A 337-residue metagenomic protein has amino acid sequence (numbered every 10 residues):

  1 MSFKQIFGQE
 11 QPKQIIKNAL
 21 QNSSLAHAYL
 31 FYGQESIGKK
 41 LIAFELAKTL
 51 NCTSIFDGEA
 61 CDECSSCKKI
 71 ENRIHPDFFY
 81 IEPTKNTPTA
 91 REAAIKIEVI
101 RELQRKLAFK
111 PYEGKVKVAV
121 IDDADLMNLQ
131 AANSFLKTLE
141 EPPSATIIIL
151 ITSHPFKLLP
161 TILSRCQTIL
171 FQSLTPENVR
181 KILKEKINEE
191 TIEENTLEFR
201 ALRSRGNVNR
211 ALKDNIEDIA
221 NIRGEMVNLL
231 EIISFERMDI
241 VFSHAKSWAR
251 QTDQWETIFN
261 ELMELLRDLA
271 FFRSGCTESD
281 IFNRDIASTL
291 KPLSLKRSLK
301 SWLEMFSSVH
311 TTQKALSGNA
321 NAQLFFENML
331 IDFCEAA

Functional and structural regions predicted by a protein language model:
M1-T49, D57, K69, S144-T146 (+3 more regions): Charged, glycine-rich active-site and insertion segments that engage polyanionic ligands
S2-Q130: Clamp-loader machinery-focused feature within the broader ASCE/P-loop NTPase space
A108, Q130-L150: Conserved catalytic/switch belt of AAA+ P-loop NTPases
D123, L150-P155: A short beta-strand-to-loop transition that corresponds to the Sensor-1 phosphate-sensing loop of AAA+ P-loop ATPases
